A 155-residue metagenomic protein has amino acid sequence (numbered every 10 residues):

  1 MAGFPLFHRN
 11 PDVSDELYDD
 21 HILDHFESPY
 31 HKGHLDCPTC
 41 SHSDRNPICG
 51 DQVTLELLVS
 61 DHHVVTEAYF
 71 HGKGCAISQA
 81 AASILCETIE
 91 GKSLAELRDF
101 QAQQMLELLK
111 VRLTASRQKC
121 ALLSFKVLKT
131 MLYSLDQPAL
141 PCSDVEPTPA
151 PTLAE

Functional and structural regions predicted by a protein language model:
A2-D36, S41-H42, T66, K92-E96 (+1 more regions): C-terminal binding/interaction regions
D24, E56, C86: A cross-family signal for key residues in well-ordered alpha-helices that form functional helical elements
P38, L55, I77-Q79, E96: Basic, gly/Ser/Thr/Pro-rich low-complexity segments located predominantly at protein N termini
N46, D51-D61: Short beta-strand elements
C49, G72-A80: Short, thiol/selenol-centered motifs that function as redox-active sites or metal-ligating centers
V59, A68-C75: A short interface-forming secondary-structure element
G74, E87-L94: Flexible, glycine-rich terminal cap/loop adjacent to redox cofactors in electron-transfer oxidoreductases
I77-L85, L122-K126: Short amphipathic alpha-helical face segments that pack within enzyme cores and frequently flank/anchor catalytic
